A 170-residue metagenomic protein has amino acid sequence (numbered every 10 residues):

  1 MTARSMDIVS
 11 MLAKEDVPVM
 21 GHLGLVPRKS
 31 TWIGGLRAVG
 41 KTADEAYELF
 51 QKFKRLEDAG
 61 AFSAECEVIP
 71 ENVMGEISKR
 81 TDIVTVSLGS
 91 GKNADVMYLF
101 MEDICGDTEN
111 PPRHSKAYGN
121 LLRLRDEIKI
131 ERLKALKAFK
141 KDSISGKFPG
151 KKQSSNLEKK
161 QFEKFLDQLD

Functional and structural regions predicted by a protein language model:
M1-L121, R125-D170: Alpha/beta enzyme core
